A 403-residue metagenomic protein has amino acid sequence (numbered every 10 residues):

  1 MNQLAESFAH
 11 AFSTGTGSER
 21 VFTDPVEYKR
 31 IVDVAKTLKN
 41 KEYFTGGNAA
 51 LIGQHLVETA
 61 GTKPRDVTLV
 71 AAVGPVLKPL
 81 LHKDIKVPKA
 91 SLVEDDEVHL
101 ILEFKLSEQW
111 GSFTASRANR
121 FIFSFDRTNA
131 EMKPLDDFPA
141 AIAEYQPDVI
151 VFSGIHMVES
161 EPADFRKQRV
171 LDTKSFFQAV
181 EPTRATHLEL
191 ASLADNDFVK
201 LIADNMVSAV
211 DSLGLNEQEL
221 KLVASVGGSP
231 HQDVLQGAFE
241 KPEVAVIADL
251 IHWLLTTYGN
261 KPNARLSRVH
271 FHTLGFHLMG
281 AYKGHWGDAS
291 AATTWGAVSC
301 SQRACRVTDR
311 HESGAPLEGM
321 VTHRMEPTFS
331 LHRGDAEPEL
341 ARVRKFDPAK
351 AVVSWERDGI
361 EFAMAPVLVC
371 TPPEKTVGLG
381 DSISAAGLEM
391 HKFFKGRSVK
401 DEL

Functional and structural regions predicted by a protein language model:
M1-S382, A386-L403: Ribokinase/PfkB-type carbohydrate-kinase core domain
